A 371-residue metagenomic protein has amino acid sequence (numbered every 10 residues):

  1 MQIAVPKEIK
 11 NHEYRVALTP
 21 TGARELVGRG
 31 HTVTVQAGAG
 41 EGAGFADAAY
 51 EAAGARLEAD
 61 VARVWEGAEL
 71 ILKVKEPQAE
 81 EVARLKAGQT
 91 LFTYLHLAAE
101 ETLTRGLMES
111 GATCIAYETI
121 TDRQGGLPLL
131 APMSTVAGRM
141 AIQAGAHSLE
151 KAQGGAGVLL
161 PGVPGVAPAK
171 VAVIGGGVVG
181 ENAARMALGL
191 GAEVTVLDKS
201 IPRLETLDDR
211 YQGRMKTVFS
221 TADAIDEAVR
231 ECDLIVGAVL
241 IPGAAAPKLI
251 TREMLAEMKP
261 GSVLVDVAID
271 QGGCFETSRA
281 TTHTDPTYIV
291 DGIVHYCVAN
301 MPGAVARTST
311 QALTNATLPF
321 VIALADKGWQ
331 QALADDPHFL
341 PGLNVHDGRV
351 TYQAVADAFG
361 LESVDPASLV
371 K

Functional and structural regions predicted by a protein language model:
Q2, E8, A79-A169, V298-N300: Glycine/serine-rich phosphate-binding loop and adjoining beta1-alpha1 elements at the start of nucleotide-handling
Q2-G106, S110: An N-terminal-biased, well-structured beta-alpha scaffold segment characteristic of Rossmann-like dinucleotide-binding
P6-F45, A152-L240, T287: Glycine-rich phosphate/diphosphate-binding loop of Rossmann-like nucleotide-binding domains
E69, K75-E76, L95-H96, T221 (+3 more regions): Short glycine-/small-residue-rich Rossmann-like dinucleotide-binding loops
E76, V136, G177-V178: Residue-level detector of alpha-helix initiation sites
E118-L159, I269, C274-K371: Adenosine-phosphate binding glycine-rich loop
D209-D291: Rossmann-like adenosine-cofactor binding region
